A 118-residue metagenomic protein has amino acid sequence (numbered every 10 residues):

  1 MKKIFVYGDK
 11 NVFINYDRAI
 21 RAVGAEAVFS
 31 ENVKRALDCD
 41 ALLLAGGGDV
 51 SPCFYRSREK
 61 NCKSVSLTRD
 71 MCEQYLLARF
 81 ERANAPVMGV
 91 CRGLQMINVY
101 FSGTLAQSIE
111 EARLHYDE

Functional and structural regions predicted by a protein language model:
M1-V90, N98-A106, E110-E118: N-terminal beta1-alpha1 cap of cysteine-dependent amidohydrolase-like domains
Q95: Cytosolic ligand/metal-binding cores
